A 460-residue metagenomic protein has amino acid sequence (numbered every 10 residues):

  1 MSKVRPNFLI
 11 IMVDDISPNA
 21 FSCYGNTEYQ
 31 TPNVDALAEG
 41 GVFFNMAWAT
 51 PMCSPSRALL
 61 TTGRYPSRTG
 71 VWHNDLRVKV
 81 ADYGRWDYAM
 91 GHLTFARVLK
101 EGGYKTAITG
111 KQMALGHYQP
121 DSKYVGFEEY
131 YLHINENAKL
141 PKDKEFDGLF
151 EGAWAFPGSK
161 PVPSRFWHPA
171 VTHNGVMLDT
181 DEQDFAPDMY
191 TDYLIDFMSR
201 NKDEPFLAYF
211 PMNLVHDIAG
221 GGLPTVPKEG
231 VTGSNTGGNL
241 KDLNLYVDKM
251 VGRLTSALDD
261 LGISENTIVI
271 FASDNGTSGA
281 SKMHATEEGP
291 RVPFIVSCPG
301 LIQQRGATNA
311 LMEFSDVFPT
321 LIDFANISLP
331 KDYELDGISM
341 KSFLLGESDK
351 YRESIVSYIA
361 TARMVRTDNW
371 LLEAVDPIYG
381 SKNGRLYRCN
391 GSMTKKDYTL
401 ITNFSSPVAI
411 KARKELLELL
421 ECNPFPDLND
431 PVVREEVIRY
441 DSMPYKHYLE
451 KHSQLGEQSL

Functional and structural regions predicted by a protein language model:
M1-R385, C389-L460: Formylglycine-dependent sulfatase
